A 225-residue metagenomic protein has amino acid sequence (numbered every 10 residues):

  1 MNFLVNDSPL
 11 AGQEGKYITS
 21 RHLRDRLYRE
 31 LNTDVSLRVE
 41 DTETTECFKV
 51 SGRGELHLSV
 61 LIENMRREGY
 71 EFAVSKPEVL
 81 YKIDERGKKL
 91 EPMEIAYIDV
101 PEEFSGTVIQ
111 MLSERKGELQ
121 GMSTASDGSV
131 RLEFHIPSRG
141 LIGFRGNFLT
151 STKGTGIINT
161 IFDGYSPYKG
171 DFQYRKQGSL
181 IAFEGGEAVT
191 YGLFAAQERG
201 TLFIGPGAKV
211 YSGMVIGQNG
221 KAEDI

Functional and structural regions predicted by a protein language model:
M1-I225: Structural and coupling elements of P-loop NTPases
